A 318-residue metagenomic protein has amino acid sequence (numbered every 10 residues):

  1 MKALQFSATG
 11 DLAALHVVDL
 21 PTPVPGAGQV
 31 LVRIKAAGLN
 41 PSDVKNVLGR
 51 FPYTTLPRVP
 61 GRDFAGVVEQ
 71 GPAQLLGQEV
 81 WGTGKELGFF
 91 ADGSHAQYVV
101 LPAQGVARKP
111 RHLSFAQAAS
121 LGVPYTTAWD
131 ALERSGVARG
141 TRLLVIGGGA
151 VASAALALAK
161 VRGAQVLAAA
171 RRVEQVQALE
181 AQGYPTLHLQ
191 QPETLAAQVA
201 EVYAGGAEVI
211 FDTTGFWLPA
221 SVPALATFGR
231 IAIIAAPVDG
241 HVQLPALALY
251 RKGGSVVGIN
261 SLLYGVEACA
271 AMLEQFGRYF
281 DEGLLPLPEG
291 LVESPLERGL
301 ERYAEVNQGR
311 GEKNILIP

Functional and structural regions predicted by a protein language model:
P21-G38, L48-L87: Glycine-rich beta-strand-centered segment in the early N-terminal region that forms part of a ligand/cofactor-binding
W81, I210-F211: N-terminal Rossmann-like NAD(P) cofactor-binding module of classical short-chain dehydrogenase/reductase
G82-G148: NAD(P)H dinucleotide-binding glycine-rich loop of Rossmann-like/cofactor-binding domains, especially the beta1-alpha1
H95, R171-A178, H241-A246: Short, glycine/polar-rich helix-capping loops at beta-to-alpha or helix-loop-helix junctions that flank or form
A119-Q191: Mid-domain Rossmann-like dinucleotide-binding core that forms the NAD(H)/NADP(H) cofactor-binding site
E193-A204: Short amphipathic alpha-helix with an adjacent loop that forms part of the alpha/beta core around
W217-L284, P318: Glycine-rich phosphate-binding loop and adjacent beta-alpha segment of Rossmann(oid) nucleotide-cofactor-binding
E267-P318: C-terminal hydrophobic helical "lid"/dimerization subdomain of Rossmann-like NAD(P)H-dependent oxidoreductases
